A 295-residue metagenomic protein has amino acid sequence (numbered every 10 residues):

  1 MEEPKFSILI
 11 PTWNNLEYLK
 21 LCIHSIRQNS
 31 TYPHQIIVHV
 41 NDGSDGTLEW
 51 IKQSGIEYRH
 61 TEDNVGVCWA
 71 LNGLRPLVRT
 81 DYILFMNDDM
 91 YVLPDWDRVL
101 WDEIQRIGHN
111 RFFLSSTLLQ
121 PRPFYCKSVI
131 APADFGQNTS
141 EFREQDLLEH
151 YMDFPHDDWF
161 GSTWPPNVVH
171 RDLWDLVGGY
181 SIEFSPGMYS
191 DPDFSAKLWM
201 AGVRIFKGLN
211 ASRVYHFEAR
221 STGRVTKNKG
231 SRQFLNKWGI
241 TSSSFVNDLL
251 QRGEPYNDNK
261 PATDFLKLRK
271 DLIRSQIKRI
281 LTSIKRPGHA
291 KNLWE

Functional and structural regions predicted by a protein language model:
M1-S25: N-proximal low-complexity "stem/linker" segments adjacent to membrane-targeting elements
H24-P33: Short, acidic, metal-binding catalytic loop of nucleotide-sugar glycosyltransferases
Y32, V40-E49: A conserved acidic beta->alpha catalytic loop
T61-V78: Glycine-rich, basic loop-to-helix element that forms the pyrophosphate-binding segment of sugar-nucleotide handling
I83: Short aromatic/hydrophobic "clamp" motif used to bind/position activated sugar donors
P94-F135: Conserved donor NDP-sugar-binding/catalytic core segment of glycosyltransferases
L119-P121, S185, K207-V225, Q233: Active-site donor/metal-binding and catalytic loop motifs of nucleotide-sugar-dependent glycosylation enzymes
L147-D172: A recurrent flexible, glycine/aromatic-enriched loop bordering the glycosyltransferase active site that acts as
